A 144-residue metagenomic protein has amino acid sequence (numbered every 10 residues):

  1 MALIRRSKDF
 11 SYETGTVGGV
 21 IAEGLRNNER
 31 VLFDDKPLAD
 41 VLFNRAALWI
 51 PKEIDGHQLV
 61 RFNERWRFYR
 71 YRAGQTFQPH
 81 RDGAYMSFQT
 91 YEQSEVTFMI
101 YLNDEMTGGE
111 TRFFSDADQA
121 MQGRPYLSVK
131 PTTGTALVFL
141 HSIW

Functional and structural regions predicted by a protein language model:
M1-V138, S142-W144: Fe(II)/2-oxoglutarate oxygenase catalytic core
